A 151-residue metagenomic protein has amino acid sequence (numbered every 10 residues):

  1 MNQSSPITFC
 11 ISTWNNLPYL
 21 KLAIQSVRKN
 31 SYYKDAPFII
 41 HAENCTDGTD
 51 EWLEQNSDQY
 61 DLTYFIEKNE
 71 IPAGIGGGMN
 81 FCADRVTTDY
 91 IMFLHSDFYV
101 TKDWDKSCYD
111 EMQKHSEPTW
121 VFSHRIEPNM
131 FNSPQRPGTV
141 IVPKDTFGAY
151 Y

Functional and structural regions predicted by a protein language model:
P6-T8, P37: Cell-envelope/extracellular polymer assembly enzymes that use nucleotide-activated donors
Q25-D35: Short, acidic, metal-binding catalytic loop of nucleotide-sugar glycosyltransferases
A42-E51: A conserved acidic beta->alpha catalytic loop
E54, D58-A73: Conserved donor nucleotide-binding strand/loop of the catalytic core
N69-V86: Glycine-rich, basic loop-to-helix element that forms the pyrophosphate-binding segment of sugar-nucleotide handling
I91: Short aromatic/hydrophobic "clamp" motif used to bind/position activated sugar donors
Y99, D103-P137: Conserved donor NDP-sugar-binding/catalytic core segment of glycosyltransferases
Q135-Y151: A recurrent flexible, glycine/aromatic-enriched loop bordering the glycosyltransferase active site that acts as
